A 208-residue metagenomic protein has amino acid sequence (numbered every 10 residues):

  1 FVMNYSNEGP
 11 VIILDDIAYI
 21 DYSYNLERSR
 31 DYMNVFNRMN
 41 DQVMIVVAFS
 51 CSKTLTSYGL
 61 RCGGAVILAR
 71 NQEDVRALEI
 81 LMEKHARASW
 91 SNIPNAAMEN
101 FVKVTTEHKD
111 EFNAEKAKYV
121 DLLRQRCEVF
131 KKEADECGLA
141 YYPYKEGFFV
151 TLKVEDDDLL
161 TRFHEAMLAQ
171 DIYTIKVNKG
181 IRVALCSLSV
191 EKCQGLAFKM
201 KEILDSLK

Functional and structural regions predicted by a protein language model:
F1-L60: Active-site pre-lysine segment of PLP-dependent enzymes
I12, A140, Y173: Residue-level detector of anion-binding/catalytic polar loops
E27-R30, R61-G63, L78, F198: Short, glycine/charged-enriched secondary-structure capping and boundary segments
S29-N34, G64-A65, L168, K201: Glycine-rich, phosphate-binding/catalytic loops in enzymes
N40-V120: Conserved core segment of the aminotransferase class I/II
V66, T151-K153, A184-C186: Short hydrophobic/aromatic beta-strand micro-patches that form the beta-sheet surface supporting nucleotide- or nucleic
N95, D158-K208: PLP-dependent enzyme catalytic core of the Aspartate aminotransferase-like
V102, E115-A134, A140-K153, K176-K179: Conserved glycine-rich beta-strand-loop-beta hairpin in the small C-terminal domain of fold type I
